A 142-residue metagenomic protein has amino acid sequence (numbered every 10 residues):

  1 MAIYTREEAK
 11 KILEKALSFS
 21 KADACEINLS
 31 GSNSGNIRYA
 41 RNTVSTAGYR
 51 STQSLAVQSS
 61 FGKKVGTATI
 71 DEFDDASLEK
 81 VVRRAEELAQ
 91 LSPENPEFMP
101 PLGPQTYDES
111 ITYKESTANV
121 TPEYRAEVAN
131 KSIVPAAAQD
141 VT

Functional and structural regions predicted by a protein language model:
M1-T142: Active-site bordering "gate/hinge" segments that shape substrate access to catalytic or cofactor-binding pockets
